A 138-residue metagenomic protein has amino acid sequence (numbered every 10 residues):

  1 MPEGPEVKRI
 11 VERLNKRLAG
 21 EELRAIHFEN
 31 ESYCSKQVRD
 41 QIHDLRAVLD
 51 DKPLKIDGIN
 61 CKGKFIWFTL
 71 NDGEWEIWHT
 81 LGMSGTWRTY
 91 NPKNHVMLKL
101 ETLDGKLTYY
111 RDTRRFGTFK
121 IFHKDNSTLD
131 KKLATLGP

Functional and structural regions predicted by a protein language model:
M1-K131: Acidic, proline/glycine-enriched N-terminal capping motif
T135-P138: Short, intrinsically disordered, charge-balanced linker/junction segments flanking boundaries in proteins
